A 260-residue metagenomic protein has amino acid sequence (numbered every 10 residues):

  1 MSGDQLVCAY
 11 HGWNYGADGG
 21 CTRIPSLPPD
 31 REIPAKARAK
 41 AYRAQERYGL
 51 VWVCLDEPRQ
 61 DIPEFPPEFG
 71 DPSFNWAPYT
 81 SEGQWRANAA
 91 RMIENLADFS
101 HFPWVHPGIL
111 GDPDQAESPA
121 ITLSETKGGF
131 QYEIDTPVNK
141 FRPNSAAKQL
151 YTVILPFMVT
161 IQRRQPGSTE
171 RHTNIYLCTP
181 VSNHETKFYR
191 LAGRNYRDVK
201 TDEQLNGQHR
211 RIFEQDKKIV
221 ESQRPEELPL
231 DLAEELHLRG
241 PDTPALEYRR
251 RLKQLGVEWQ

Functional and structural regions predicted by a protein language model:
M1-F74: Rieske [2Fe-2S] iron-sulfur-binding domain
R59-Q260: C-terminal catalytic domain of Rieske-type non-heme iron oxygenases
